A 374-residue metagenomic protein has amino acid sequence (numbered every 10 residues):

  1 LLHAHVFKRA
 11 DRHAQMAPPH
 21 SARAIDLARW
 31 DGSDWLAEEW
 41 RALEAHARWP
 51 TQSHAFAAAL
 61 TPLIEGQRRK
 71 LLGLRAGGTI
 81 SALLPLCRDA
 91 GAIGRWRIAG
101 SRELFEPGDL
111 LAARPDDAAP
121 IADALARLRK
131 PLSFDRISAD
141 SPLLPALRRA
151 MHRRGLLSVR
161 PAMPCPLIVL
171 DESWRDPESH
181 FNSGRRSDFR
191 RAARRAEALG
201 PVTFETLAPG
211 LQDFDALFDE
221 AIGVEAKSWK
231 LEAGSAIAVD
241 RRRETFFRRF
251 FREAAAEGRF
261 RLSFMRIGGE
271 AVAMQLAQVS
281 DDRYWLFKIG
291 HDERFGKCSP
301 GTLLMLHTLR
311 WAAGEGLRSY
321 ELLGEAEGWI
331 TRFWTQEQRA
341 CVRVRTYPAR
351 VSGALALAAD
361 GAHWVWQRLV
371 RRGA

Functional and structural regions predicted by a protein language model:
L2-H13, A17-A24, R148-R175, H180 (+2 more regions): Active-site/acyl-donor-binding loops of N-acyltransferases
R23, R129-R136, Y320: Hydrophobic beta-strand segments of well-ordered beta-sheets in folded domains
A24-R97, I137-C165, E172-K297: A conserved beta-strand-loop-helix scaffold within acyl/acetyltransferase catalytic domains
G73-R75, I93, F105, A113-A124 (+1 more regions): Aromatic (often tryptophan-rich) hydrophobic motifs at membrane interfaces
I98-L104: Residues forming anionic-ligand binding surfaces in small-molecule and nucleic-acid pockets of primarily soluble enzymes
E106-G108, G200-T203, V342: Short amphipathic alpha-helical segments
G108, A112-P115, F134-D140: Structural motif
